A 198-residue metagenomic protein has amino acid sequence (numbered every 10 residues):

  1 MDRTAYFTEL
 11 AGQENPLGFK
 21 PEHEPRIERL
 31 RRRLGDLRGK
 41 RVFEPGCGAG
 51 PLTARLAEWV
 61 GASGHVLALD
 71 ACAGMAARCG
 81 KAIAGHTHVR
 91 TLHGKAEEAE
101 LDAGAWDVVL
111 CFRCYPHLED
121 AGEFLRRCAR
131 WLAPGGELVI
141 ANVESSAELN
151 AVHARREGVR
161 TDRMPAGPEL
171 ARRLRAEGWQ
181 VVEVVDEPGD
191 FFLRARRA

Functional and structural regions predicted by a protein language model:
M1-R38, P51-R55, M75-R78, A147 (+1 more regions): Conserved class I S-adenosyl-L-methionine
F43, A49-E98: Class I SAM-dependent methyltransferase SAM/SAH-binding core
G61, L118-E119, L132-A133: Helix-to-beta-strand junctions that scaffold the AdoMet/dcAdoMet cofactor pocket in Class I SAM-dependent enzymes
L110: A conserved beta-strand element that flanks and buttresses the S-adenosyl-L-methionine
E123-P134: A short glycine-rich, Lys/Arg-flanked "PGG" loop and its adjoining helix->strand segment in the class I
V139-D162: Conserved class I S-adenosyl-L-methionine
D162-E177: Short alpha-helix
W179-A198: Core SAM-dependent methyltransferase catalytic element
